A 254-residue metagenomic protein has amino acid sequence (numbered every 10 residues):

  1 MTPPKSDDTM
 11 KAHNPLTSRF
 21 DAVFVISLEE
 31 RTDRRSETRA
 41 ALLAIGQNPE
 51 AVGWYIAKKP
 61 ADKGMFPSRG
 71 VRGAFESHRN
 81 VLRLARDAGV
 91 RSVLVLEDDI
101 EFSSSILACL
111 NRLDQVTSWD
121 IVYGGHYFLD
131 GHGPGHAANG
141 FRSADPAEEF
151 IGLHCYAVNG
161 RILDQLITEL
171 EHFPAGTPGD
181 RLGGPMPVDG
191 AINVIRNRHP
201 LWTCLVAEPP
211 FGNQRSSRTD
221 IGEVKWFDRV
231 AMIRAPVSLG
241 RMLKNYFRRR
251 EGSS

Functional and structural regions predicted by a protein language model:
T2-L96, I100-S254: An acidic/histidine-cluster motif and surrounding catalytic segment that typifies divalent-metal-assisted enzyme active
